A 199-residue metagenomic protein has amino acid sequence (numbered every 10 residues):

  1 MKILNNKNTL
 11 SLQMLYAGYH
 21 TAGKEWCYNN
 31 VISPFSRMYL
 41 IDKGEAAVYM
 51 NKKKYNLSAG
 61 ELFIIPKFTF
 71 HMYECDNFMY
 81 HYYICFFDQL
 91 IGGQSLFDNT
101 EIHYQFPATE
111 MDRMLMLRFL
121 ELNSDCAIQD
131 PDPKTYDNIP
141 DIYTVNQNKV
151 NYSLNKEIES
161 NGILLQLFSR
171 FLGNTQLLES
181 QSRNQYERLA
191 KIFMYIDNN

Functional and structural regions predicted by a protein language model:
M1-E61, T69, C75, I102-H103 (+4 more regions): Generic protein-terminus/edge-of-domain signal
C27, V48, Y83, G93-Q94 (+1 more regions): Short acidic, gly/pro-rich beta-turn/loop elements at beta-sheet edges and active-site/ligand-binding grooves
D42, C85, L120, L172 (+2 more regions): Short, locally clustered residues in the helix-turn-helix/winged-helix DNA-binding domain
I64: DNA-recognition element of transcription regulators
K67-G92: Ligand-binding loop in jelly-roll beta-barrel domains
Q89-P107: Double-stranded beta-helix
P107, A127-I139, V145-N199: Short, Lys/Arg-enriched, Trp-marked, Pro/Gly-tolerant hinge/linker segments that flank
E110: Phosphate-binding site recognition
